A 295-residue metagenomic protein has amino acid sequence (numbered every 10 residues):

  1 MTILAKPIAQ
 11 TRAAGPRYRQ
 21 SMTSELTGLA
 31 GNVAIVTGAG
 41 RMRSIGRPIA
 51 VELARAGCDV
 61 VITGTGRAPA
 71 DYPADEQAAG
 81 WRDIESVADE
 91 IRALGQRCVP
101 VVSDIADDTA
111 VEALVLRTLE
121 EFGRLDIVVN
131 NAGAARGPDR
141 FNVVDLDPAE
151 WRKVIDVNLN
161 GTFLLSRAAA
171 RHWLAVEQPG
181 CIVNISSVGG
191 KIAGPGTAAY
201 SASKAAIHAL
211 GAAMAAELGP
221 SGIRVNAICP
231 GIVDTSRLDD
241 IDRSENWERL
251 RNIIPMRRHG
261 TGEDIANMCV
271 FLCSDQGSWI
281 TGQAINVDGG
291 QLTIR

Functional and structural regions predicted by a protein language model:
T11, G15-E25, R140, I192 (+5 more regions): Short C-terminal tail/terminal secondary-structure segment of NAD(P)H-dependent dehydrogenase/reductase domains
T27-R67: Canonical Rossmann dinucleotide-binding motif of NAD(H)/NADP(H)-dependent dehydrogenases/reductases, specifically
F122, I223, R258-V287, L292-T293: C-terminal substrate-recognition "lid" of short-chain dehydrogenase/reductases
D139-V143, D147-I155, L238, L250: Substrate-binding pocket helix/loop in short-chain dehydrogenase/reductase
S166, S203, G211: Active-site helix of classical SDR
R171, A216-P220, S278: Alpha-helical segment proximal to the catalytic Tyr-Lys
S187: Residue(s) in the substrate-gating loop at a strand-loop-helix junction that position the organic substrate next
